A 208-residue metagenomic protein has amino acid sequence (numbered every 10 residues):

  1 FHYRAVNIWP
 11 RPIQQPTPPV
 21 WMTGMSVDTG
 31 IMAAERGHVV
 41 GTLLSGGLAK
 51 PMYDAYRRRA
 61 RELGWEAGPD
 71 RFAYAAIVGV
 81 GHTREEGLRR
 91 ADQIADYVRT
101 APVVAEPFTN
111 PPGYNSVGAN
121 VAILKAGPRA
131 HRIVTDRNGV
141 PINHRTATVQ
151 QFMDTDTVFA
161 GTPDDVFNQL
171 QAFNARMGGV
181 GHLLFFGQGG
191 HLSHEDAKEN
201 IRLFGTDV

Functional and structural regions predicted by a protein language model:
F1-R11, L48-M177: An alpha-helical appendage that flanks or caps ligand/catalytic pockets
H2-V27, I31, E35-G37: Aromatic- and glycine-enriched pocket-lining scaffold segments that form the walls of small-molecule binding clefts
V20, A33, Y56, G87 (+3 more regions): Conserved, mostly hydrophobic/aromatic
V20-T23, H38-T42, D70-I77, G181-F185: Hydrophobic faces of well-ordered beta-strands that scaffold small-molecule active sites in alpha/beta enzyme cores
S26-G47, M52, R57: A conserved active-site cap/scaffold subdomain adjacent to cofactor or substrate pockets
L44-G46, F185-A197: Glycine-rich, proline-tolerant flexible connector loops at the mouths of alpha/beta enzymes
P51-A60, D196-V208: C-terminal helical cap(s) of enzyme catalytic domains, especially alpha/beta-barrels
V80-E86, L192-L203: Short glycine/threonine-rich loop-to-helix capping motif typified by GTGT followed within a few residues by an Asp-Pro
